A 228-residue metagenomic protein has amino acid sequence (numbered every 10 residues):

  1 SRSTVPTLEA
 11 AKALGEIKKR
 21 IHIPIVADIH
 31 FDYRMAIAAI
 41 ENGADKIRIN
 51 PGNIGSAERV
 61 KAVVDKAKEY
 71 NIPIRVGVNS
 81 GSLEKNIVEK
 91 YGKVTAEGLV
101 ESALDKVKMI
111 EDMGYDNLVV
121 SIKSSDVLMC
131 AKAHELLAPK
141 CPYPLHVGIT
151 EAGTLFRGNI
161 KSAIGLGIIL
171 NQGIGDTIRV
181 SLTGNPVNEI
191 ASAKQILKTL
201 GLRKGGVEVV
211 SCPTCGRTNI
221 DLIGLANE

Functional and structural regions predicted by a protein language model:
S1-T7, P24-F31, I47-G55, L99 (+3 more regions): Catalytic beta/alpha-barrel core
R2-N42: N-terminal active-site wall of soluble small-molecule enzyme domains
S3-V5, D45, K66, I72 (+3 more regions): N-terminal loops that bind phosphate or other acidic moieties and the adjacent beta-alpha structural core
R20-I23, E41-I47, K68-Y70, A138-P144 (+2 more regions): Glycine-enriched alpha-helix->loop->beta-strand junction motifs that scaffold or abut catalytic
I23, R34-R75: Hydrophobic or amphipathic alpha-helical targeting/insertion segments
M35, N53-I54, S80-V88: Conserved radical SAM core fold
N79, I87-E228: Catalytic alpha/beta core domains of metabolic enzymes, predominantly
